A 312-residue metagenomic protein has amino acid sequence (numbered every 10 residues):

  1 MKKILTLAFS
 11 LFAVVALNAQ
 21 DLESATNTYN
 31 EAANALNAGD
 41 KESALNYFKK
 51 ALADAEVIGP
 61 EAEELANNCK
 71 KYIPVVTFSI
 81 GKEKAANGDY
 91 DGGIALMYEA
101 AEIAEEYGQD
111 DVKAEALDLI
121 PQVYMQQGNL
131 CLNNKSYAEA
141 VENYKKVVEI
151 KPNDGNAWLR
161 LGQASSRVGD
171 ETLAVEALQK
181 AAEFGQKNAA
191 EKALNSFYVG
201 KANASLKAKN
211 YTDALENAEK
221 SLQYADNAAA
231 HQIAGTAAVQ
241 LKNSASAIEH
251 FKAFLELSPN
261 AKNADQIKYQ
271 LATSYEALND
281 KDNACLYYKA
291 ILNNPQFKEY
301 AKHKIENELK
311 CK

Functional and structural regions predicted by a protein language model:
K2, L17-D91, A95, E106-Y107 (+1 more regions): N-terminal leader/linker segments that initiate helical-solenoid repeat arrays
A25, G59, N67, P74 (+8 more regions): Helix-start (N-cap) detector for alpha-helical repeat units in TPR-like alpha-solenoids, especially tetratricopeptide
N37, S79, A86, Q126 (+8 more regions): Register position in tetratricopeptide repeats
E56, E105, P152, Q186 (+3 more regions): Short coil turns that delineate tetratricopeptide repeat
E64-L65, Y72, S79, V112 (+8 more regions): Canonical tetratricopeptide repeat
N203-K207, T212, E216, K262 (+2 more regions): Terminal, low-structured helical/coil segments at or just beyond the last alpha-helical repeat
